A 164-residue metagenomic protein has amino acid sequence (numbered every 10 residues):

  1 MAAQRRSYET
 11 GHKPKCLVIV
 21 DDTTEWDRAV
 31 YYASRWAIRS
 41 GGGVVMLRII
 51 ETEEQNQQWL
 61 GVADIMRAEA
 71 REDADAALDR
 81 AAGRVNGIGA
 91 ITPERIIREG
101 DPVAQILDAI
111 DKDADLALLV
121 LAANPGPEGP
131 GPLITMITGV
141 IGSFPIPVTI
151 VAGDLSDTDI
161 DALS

Functional and structural regions predicted by a protein language model:
M1-G11, N86-L119, A162-S164: Structural beta-alpha unit
R6, R48-A76, T158-S164: Acidic, proline/glycine-rich short linear motifs
R6-L60, S143-I146: Small/aliphatic-rich secondary-structure junction motif
A29-Y32, D108-A109, M136: A short acidic, amphipathic alpha-helical/loop segment
Y32, E69-A81, Q105: Short, solvent-exposed amphipathic alpha-helices that sit in or adjacent to ligand/effector-binding or catalytic
A37, V85-N86, V140-I141: A generic structural signal for well-ordered alpha-helical segments
V45-L47, E94-R98, T149-V151: General small-molecule cofactor/ligand-binding pocket signal
L118-S143, L155-I160: Glycine-rich, Arg-bearing micro-motifs that act as flexible, cationic patches
